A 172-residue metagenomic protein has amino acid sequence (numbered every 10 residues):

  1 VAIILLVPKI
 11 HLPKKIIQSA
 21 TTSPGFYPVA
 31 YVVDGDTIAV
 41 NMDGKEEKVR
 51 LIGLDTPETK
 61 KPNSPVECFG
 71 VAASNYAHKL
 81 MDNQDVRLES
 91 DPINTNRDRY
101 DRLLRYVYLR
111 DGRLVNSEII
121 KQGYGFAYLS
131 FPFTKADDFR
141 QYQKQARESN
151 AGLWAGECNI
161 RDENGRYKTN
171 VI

Functional and structural regions predicted by a protein language model:
V1-I172: Small beta-barrel nucleic-acid-binding modules, primarily SNase/OB-fold domains and secondarily Tudor-like barrels
